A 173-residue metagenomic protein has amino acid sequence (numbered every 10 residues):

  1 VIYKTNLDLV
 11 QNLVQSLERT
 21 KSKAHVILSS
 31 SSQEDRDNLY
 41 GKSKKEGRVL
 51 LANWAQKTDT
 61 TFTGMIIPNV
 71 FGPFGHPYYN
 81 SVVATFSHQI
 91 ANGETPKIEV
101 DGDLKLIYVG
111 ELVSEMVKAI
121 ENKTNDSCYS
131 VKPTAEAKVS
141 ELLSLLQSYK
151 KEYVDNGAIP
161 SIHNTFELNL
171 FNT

Functional and structural regions predicted by a protein language model:
I2-I27, K45-A52: NAD(P)-cofactor binding segment of oxidoreductase domains
Y3-L7, D37-R48, H76-N80, L106: Short-chain dehydrogenase/reductase
V26-S32, M65-I67: SDR active-site strand-loop-helix element
S32-L39, V70-F74: Conserved catalytic-site region of short-chain dehydrogenase/reductase
E46, L50-W54, F86, L142: Hydrophobic alpha-helix immediately C-terminal to the catalytic Tyr-X-X-X-Lys motif of short-chain
A52-G75, H88, E94-K105: Conserved beta-loop-beta element that borders a ligand/cofactor-binding pocket
G75-T85, E99-E121, S140-S144: Substrate-positioning beta->alpha
K118-T173: Mid/C-terminal beta-alpha module of Rossmann-like enzyme folds, strongest in SDR-family dehydrogenases/epimerases
